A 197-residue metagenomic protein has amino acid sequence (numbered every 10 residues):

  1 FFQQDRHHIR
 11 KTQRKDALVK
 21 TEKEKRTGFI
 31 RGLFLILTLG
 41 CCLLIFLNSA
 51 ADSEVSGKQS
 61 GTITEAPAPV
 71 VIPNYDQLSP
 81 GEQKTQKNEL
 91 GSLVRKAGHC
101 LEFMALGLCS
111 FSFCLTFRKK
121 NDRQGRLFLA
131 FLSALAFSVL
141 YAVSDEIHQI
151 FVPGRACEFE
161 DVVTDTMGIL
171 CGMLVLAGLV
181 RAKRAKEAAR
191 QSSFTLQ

Functional and structural regions predicted by a protein language model:
Q4, R14: Cationic, low-complexity basic patches in intrinsically disordered or flexible, solvent-exposed regions
K20-L108: "…centered on the first transmembrane helix and the immediately adjacent amphipathic helix/loop
G40-I45, A130-I147: Small-polar-interrupted transmembrane alpha-helices in polytopic inner-membrane proteins
E102-R118, M167-K183: Membrane-interfacial alpha-helical segments at the cytosolic side of multi-pass membrane proteins
K119-L135: Internal alpha-helical transmembrane segments of multi-pass membrane proteins
A142-T166: Interfacial helix-loop-helix junctions of multi-pass membrane proteins
E187-Q197: Short, charged juxtamembrane terminal tails flanking transmembrane helices
